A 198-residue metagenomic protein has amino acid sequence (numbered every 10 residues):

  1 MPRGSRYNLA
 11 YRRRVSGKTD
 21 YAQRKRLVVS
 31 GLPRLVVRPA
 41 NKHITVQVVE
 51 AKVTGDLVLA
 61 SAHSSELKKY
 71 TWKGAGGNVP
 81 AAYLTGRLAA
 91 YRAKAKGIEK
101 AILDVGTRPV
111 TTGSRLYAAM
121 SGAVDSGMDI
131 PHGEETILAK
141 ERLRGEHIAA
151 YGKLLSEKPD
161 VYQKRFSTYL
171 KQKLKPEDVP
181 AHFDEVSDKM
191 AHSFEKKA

Functional and structural regions predicted by a protein language model:
M1-V53, L59-S61, S65-K69, E134 (+1 more regions): Intrinsically disordered, Lys/Arg-rich N-terminal extensions and targeting peptides of nucleic-acid-associated proteins
Y70-K94: Acidic helix/loop or adjacent segment enriched in Glu/Asp that either coordinates divalent metal
A93-I102: Beta-rich strand-turn-strand
A101-T107, G133-L138: Short, surface-exposed recognition loops or helix-turn segments adjacent to catalytic cores
G106-R115: Acidic, metal-coordinating catalytic cores used for nucleic-acid/nucleotide bond scission and strand-transfer chemistry
A119: Extended, alpha-helix-rich binding/interface surfaces that flank or overlap catalytic cores and mediate recognition
V124-P131: A glycine-rich helix N-cap at a beta->alpha junction
